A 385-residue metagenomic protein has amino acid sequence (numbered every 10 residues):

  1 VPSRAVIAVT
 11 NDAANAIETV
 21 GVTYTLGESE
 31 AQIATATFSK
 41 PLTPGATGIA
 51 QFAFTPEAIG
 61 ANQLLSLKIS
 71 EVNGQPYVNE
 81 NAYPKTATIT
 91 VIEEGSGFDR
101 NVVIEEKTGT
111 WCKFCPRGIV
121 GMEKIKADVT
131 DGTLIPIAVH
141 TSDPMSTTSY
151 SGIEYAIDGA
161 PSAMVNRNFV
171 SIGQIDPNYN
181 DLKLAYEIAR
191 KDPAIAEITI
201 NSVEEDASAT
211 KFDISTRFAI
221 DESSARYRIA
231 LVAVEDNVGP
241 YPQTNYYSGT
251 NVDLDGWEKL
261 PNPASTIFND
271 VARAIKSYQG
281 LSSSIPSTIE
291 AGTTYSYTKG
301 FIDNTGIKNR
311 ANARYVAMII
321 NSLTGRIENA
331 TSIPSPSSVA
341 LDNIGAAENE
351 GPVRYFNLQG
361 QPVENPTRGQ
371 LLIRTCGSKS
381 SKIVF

Functional and structural regions predicted by a protein language model:
V1, T88-V102, S332-P362: Residue-level detector of functionally pivotal "anchor" positions at catalytic/ligand-binding pockets or at interdomain
A8-A14, F218-I220: Asparagine-centered strand-capping/turn motif at beta-strand->loop junctions
A14-T19, S224-R226, V363: Short acidic/proline- and small/hydrophobic-mixed sequence motifs that coincide with surface turns and coil-to-beta
E30-I59: Intrinsically disordered, low-complexity Pro/Gly/Ser/Thr-rich segments with frequent PxxP/GP/PP motifs and embedded
A34-T43, G74, G132-S338: Short, conserved sequence motifs used for protein processing/export or organelle targeting and for catalysis
A58-E94, R314-E328: Terminal connector regions
E94-G132: Local sequence-structure signature of Cys/Sec-based thiol-disulfide redox active-site neighborhoods
I373-F385: C-terminal tail/sorting-segment detector
